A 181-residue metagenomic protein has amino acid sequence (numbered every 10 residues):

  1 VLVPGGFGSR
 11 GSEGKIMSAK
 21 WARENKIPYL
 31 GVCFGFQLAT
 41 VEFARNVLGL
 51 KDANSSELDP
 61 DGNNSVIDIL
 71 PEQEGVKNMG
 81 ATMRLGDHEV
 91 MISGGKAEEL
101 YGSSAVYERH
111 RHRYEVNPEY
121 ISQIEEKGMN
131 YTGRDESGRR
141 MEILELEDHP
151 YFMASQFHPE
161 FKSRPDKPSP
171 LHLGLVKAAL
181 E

Functional and structural regions predicted by a protein language model:
L2-H88, G95-K96, P165, L171-L180: Cysteine-nucleophile active-site neighborhood
P4-G6, G31-E42, L70, I92-G94 (+6 more regions): Active-site proximal loops enriched in glycine and acidic residues that flank catalytic Cys/His/Asp and coordinate
A19-K20, Q73, K77, L100 (+2 more regions): Alpha-helical context
L50-K51, S103-S104, N130: Short coil/loop linkers at secondary-structure junctions
Q73-H110, N117-E119, E125: Glycine-rich phosphate/pyrophosphate-binding loop and adjacent beta-alpha nucleotide/cofactor-binding cores
V106-E181: Acyltransferase
